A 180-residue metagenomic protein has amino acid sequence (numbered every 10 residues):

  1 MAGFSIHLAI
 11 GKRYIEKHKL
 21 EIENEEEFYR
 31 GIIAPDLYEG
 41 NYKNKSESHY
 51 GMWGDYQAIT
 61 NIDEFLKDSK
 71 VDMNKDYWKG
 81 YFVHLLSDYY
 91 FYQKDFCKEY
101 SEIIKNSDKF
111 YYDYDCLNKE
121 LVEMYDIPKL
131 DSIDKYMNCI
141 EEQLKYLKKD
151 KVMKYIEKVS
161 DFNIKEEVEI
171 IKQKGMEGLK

Functional and structural regions predicted by a protein language model:
M1-K180: N-terminal leader/auxiliary helical segments
